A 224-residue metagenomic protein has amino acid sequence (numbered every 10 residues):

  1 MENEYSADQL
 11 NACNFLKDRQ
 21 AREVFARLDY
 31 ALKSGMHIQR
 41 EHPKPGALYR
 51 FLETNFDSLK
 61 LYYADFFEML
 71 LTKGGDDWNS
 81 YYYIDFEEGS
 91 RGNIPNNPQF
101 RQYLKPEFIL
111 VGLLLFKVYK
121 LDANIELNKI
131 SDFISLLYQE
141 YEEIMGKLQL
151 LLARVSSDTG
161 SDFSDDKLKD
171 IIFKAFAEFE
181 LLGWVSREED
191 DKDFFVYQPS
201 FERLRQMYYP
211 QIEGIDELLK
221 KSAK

Functional and structural regions predicted by a protein language model:
E2-Y103: Eukaryotic partner-binding/assembly regions in large regulatory complexes
Q20, F133, Y138, D170-I172 (+1 more regions): Low-complexity, serine/threonine/proline-enriched polar segments
I38-P43, E126-Y141, K147-S164: Short acidic, hydrophobic short linear motifs in intrinsically disordered regions
F51-L59, F163-L181: Short amphipathic alpha-helical interaction segments
A64-G74, F176-D191: A short, conserved structural fragment
W78-Y82, K192-P199: Minor-groove-contacting beta-hairpin "wing" of winged helix-turn-helix DNA-binding domains
Q102-S131: Positively charged, polyanion-binding regions of nucleic-acid-associated proteins
F201-K224: Short, amphipathic alpha-helical interaction segments positioned at domain boundaries
